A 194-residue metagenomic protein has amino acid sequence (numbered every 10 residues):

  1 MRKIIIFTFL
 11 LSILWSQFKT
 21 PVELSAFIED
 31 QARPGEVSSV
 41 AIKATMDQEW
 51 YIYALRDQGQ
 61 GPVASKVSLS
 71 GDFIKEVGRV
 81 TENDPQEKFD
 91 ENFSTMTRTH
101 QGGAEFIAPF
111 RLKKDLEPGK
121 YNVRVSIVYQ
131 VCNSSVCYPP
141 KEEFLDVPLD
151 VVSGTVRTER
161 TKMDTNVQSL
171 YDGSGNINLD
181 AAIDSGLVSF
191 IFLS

Functional and structural regions predicted by a protein language model:
K3-I13: Sec-dependent N-terminal signal peptides
Q17-G186: Extracellular/lumen-exposed scaffold segments
G186-L193: Residue-level signature of transmembrane alpha-helical entry/exit and packing/kink sites in multi-pass membrane
